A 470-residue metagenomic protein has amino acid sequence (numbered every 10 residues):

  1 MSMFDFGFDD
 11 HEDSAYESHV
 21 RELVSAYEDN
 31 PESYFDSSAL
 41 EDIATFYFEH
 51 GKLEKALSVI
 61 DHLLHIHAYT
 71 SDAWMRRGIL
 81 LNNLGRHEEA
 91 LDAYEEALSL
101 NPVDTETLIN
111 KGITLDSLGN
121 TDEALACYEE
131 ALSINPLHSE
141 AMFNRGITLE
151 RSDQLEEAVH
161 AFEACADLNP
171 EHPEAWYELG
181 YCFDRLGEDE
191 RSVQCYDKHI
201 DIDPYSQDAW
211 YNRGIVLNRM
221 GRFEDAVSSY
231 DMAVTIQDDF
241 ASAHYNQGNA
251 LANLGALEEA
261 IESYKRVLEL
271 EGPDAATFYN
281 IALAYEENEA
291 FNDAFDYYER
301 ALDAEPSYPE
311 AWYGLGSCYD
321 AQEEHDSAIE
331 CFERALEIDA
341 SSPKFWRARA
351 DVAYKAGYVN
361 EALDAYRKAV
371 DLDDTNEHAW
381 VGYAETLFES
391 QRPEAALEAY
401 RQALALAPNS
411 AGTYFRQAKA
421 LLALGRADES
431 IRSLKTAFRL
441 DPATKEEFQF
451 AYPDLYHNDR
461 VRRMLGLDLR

Functional and structural regions predicted by a protein language model:
E49, N83, S117, R151 (+9 more regions): Register position in tetratricopeptide repeats
L63, E96-A97, E130-A131, A164-C165 (+8 more regions): Canonical positions in the second alpha-helix
R76, N110, S117, N144 (+11 more regions): Canonical tetratricopeptide repeat
K419-E446: TPR/TPR-like (Sel1-like) alpha-helical repeat modules
